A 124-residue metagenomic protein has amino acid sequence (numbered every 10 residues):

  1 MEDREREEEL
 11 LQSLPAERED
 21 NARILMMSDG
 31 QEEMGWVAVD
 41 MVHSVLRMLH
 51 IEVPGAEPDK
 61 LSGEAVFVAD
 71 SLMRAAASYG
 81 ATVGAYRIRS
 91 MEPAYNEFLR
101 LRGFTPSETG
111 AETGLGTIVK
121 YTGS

Functional and structural regions predicted by a protein language model:
M1-E8: A short beta-loop-alpha structural element at the N-terminal edge of CoA-dependent acyl/N-acetyltransferase catalytic
L11-S13, R74-A75: A generic local structural motif
S13-P54: A conserved beta-strand-loop-helix scaffold within acyl/acetyltransferase catalytic domains
S44-E64, E112-G116: Conserved acetyl-CoA binding element of GNAT-fold acetyltransferases
K60-S78: Conserved acetyl-CoA-binding loop-helix of GNAT-fold acetyltransferases
S78-E92: Conserved GNAT acetyl-CoA-binding A-motif
P93-G110: Conserved active-site alpha-helix within GNAT-family acetyltransferase domains
E108-S124: C-terminal "cap" of GNAT-fold acetyltransferases
